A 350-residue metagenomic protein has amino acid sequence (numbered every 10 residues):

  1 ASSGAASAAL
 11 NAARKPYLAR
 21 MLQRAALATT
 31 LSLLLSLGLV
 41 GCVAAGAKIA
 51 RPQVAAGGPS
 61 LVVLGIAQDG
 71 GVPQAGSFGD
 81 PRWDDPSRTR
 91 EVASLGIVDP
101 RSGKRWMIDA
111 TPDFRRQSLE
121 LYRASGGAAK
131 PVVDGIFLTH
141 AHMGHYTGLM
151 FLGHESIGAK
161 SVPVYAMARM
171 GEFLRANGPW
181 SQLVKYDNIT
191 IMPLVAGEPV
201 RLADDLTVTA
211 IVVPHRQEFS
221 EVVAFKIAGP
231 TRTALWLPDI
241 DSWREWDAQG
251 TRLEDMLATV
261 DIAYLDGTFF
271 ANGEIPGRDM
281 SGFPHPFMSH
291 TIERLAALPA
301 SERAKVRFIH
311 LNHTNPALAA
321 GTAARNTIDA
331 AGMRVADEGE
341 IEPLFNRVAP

Functional and structural regions predicted by a protein language model:
S2-K15: Short alpha-helix boundary/capping segments
L27-L35, L39: Hydrophobic helical h-region of N-terminal Sec-dependent signal peptides in bacterial secretory/periplasmic proteins
I49-A128, I191-M256, G339-P350: Core dinuclear metal-dependent hydrolase active-site scaffold
D113-Y122, G126-G158: Di-metal (Zn2+ and/or Mg2+/Mn2+) metal-binding site signature of metallo-dependent hydrolases with the MBL/beta-CASP
A129-P131, H154-K160, L183, E254-A258 (+1 more regions): Short, conserved loop/helix-junction motifs that constitute active-site signature segments in enzyme catalytic cores
V162-M170, Y264: Short internal beta-strands
T231-T233, D241-I341: Cap/insert and terminal regions of metallo-dependent hydrolase folds
